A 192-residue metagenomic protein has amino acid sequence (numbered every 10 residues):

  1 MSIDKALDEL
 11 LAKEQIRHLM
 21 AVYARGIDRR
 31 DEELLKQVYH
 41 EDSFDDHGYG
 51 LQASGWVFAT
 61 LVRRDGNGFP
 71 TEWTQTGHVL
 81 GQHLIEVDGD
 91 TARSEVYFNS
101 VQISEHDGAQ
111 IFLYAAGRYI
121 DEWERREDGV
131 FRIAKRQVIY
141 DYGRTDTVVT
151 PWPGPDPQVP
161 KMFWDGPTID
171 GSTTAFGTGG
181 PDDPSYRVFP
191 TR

Functional and structural regions predicted by a protein language model:
M1-R25, R29, E33-Q37: Short, low-complexity N-terminal intrinsically disordered segments enriched in polar/charged residues
E14, T76, F112-Y114: Transmembrane beta-barrel outer-membrane domains
H18, L80, R118: Short, conserved clusters of charged catalytic residues that mark active-site and nucleotide-handling motifs
A21-L34, I111, A115-I133: Extended hydrophobic secondary-structure segments
E32-Q102: A solvent-exposed, acidic/Ser-Thr-rich amphipathic alpha-helical stretch
R93-E95, A116-P157: Short beta-strand edge/turn micro-motifs at domain boundaries
V101-F112, G143-R144: Short, cysteine-centered beta-strand-loop-beta hairpins and adjacent loop/turn segments enriched in charged/polar
W152-R192: A hydrophobic membrane-anchoring alpha-helix module
